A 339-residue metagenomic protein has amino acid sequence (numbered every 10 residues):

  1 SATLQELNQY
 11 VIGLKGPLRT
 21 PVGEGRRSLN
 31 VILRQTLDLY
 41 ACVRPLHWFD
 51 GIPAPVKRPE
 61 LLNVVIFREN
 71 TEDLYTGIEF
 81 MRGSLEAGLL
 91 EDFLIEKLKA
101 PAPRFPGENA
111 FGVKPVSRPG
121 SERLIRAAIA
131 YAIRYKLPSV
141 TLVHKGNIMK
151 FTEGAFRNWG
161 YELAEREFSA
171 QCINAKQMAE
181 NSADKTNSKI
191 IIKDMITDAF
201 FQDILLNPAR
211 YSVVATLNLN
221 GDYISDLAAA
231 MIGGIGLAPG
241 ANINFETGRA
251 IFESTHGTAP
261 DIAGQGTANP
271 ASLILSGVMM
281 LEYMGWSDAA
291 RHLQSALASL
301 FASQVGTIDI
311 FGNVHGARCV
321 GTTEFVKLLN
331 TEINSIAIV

Functional and structural regions predicted by a protein language model:
S1-L98, A110-F111, L219-Y223: N-terminal glycine-rich phosphate/adenylate-binding segment common to multiple enzyme folds
L4-V22, E167, Q171-T247, I333: Glycine-rich phosphate-binding loop
Q5-L7, P55-E60, P103, I133-R134 (+5 more regions): Solvent-exposed alpha-helices and their adjacent loops that cap or buttress functional pockets in soluble metabolic
F93-M195: Glycine-rich phosphate/diphosphate-binding loop of Rossmann-like nucleotide-binding domains
F201-V305: Glycine-rich phosphate/nucleotide-binding loop
Q304-G312: A glycine-biased, small/acidic residue-tolerant capping/turn segment at secondary-structure junctions
R318-V339: Phosphate-binding loop/pocket of nucleotide- and phosphate-handling active sites
